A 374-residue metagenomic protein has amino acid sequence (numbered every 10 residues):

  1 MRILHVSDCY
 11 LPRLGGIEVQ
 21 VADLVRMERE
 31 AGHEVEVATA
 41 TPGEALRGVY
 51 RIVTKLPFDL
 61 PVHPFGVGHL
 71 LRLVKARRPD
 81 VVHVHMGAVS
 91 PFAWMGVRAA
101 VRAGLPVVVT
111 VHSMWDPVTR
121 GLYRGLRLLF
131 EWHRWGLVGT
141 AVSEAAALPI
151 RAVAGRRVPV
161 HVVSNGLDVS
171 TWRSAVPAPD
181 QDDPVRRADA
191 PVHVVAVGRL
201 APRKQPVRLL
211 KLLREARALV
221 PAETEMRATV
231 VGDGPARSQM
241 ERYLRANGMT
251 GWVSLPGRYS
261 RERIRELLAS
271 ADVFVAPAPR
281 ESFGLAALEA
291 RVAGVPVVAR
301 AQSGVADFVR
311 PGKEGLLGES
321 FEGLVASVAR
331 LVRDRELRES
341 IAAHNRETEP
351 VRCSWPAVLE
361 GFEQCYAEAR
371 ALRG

Functional and structural regions predicted by a protein language model:
L4, P184-R214: Conserved donor-binding/catalytic core segment of Leloir-type glycosyltransferases
A145, G166: Carbohydrate-associated surface elements
E241-Y259: Nucleotide-activated donor-binding/catalytic signature segment of Leloir-type glycosyltransferases, i.e., the conserved
R258-Y259, E266-A271: Short alpha-helical donor nucleotide-sugar binding micro-motif in glycosyltransferases
P279: Aromatic "clamp/platform" in nucleotide-sugar-dependent glycosyltransferases that forms part of the donor/acceptor
P296-A299: Short hydrophobic beta-strand element within catalytic cores of glycosyltransferases and related nucleotide-activated
P311-E322, R330-R335: Conserved acidic donor-binding segment of nucleotide-sugar-dependent glycosyltransferases
L337-R352, G361: A short, well-ordered alpha-helix in the C-terminal region of glycosyltransferases
